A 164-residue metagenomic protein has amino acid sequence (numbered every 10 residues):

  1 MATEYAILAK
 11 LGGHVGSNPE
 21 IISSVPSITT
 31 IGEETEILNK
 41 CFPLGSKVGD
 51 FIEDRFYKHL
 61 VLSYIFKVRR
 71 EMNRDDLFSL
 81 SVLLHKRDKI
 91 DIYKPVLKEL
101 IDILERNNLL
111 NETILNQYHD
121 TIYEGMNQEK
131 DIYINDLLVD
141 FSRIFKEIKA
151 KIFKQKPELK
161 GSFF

Functional and structural regions predicted by a protein language model:
A2-T3, V15-F164: Acidic, low-complexity cytosolic segments
A9-V15: Hydrophobic alpha-helical segments, especially N-terminal targeting/anchoring helices
